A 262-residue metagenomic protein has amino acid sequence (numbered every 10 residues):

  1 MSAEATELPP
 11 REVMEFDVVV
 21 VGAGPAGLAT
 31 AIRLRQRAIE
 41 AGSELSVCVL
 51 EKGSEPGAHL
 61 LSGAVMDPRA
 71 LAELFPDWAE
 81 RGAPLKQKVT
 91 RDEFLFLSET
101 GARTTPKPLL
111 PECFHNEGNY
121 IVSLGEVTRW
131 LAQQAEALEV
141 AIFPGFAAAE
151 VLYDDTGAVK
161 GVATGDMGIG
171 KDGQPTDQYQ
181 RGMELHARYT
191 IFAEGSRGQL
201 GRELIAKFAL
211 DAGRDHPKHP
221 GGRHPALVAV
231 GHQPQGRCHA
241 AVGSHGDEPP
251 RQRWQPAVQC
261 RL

Functional and structural regions predicted by a protein language model:
M1-E15, G173-G182: A short, basic/flexible loop-to-alpha-helix module at the beginning of a structural domain
V18, S46-S54, A187-F192: Extended hydrophobic secondary-structure segments that form protein cores and membrane-embedded regions
V18-C48: N-terminal Rossmann-like FAD-binding beta1-loop-alpha1 element of flavoenzymes
A23-G24, K52, L124: Glycine-rich Rossmann-fold phosphate-binding loop(s) that bind the pyrophosphate of adenine dinucleotide cofactors
A26, E55, R197: Conserved Rossmann-like nucleotide-cofactor binding loop
A41-S43, G125, R129-W130, Q134-L262: Predominantly flavin-linked oxidoreductase catalytic cores and closely associated redox partners
E44-G101: N-terminal FAD cofactor-binding segment of flavoenzymes
R103-L124, Q133, G161: Helix-loop-beta segment of a Rossmann-like dinucleotide-binding subdomain
